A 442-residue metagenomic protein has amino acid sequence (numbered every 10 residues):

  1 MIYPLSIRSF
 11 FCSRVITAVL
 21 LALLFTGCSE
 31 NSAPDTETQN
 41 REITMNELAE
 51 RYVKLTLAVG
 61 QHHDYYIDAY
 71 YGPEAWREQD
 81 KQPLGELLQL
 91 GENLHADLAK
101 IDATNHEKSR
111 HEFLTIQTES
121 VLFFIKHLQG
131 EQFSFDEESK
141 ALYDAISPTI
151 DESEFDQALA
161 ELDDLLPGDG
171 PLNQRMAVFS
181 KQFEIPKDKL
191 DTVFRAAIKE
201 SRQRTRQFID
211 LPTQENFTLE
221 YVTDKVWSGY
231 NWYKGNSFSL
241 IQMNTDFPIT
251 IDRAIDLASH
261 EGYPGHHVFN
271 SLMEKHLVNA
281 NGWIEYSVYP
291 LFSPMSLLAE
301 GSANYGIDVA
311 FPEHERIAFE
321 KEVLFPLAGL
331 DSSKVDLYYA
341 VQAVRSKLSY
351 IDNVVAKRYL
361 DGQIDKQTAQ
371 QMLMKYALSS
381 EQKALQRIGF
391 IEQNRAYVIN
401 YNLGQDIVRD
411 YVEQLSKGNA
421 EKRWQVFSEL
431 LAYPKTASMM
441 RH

Functional and structural regions predicted by a protein language model:
M1-C12: N-terminal secretory signal peptides that target proteins for export/translocation
F11, L24-F25, P294: Generic secretory/membrane-interface signal
V15-T26: Bacterial N-terminal signal peptides
C28-H442: N-terminal maturation segment of proteins
